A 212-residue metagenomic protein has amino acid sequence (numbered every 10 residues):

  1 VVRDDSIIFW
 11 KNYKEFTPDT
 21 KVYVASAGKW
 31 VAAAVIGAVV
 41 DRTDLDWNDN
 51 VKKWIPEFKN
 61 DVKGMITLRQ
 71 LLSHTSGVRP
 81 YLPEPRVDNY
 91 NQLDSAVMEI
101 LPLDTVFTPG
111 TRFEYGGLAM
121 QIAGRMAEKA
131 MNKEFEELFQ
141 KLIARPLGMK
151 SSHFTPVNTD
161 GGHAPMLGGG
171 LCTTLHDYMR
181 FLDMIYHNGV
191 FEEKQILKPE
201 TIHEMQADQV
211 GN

Functional and structural regions predicted by a protein language model:
V1-T17, W47, G148-K150: A short, well-structured edge-of-sheet supersecondary motif
D5-S6, T20, S95, T105: Coil residues (strongly favoring Ser/Thr
N12, L82-R86: Short, solvent-exposed loop/turn and secondary-structure capping segments
P18, Y23, A27, D41-R79 (+6 more regions): Active-site helix/loop module of the DD-peptidase/beta-lactamase fold, centered on the serine-lysine SxxK catalytic
V24, P109-F113, A164-C172: Solvent-exposed loop and edge beta-strand segments that line ligand/cofactor-binding and catalytic clefts
S26-A27, E114-A119: Catalytic nucleophile serine of serine hydrolases, specifically the conserved "nucleophile elbow" pentapeptide
V31-A32: Active/ligand-binding-proximal structured segments within catalytic/core domains that scaffold catalytic residues
H74, A119-M126, P165-F191, E200-Q209: Active-site-proximal alpha-helical segments within enzyme catalytic domains
